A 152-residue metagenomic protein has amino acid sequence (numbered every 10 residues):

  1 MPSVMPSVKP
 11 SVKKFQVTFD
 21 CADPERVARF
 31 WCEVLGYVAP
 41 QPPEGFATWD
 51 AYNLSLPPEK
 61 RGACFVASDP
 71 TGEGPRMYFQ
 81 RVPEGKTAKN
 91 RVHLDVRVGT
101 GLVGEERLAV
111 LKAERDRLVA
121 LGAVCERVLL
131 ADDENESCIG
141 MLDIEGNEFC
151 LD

Functional and structural regions predicted by a protein language model:
P2-F19, Q41-P42, A51-L56, F65-K86 (+2 more regions): Vicinal oxygen chelate
F19-R26: Short acidic-aromatic low-complexity motifs
R26-A28, L102-K112: Short, conserved charged micro-motifs
C32: Catalytic phosphate/metal-binding cores of nucleic-acid and nucleotide-processing enzymes, i.e., regions that mediate
G45: Residue-level hotspots at or immediately adjacent to binding/recognition sites across diverse folds
K60: Hydrophobic small-molecule pocket/channel-lining residues, especially in calycin-type beta-barrels
T87-R107: Mid-chain, well-packed structural core segment of small domains
